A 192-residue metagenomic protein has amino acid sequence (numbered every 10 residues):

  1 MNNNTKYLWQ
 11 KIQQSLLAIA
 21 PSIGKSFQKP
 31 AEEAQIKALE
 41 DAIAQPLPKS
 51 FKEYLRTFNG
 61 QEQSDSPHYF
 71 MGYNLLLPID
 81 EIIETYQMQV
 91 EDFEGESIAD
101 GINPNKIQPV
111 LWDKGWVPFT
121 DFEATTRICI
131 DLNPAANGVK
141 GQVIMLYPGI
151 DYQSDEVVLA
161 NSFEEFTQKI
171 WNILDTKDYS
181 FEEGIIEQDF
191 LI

Functional and structural regions predicted by a protein language model:
M1-E123, L191-I192: A surface-exposed partner-binding patch
Q13, Y152-L159, Y179-I185: Low-complexity, flexible helical/coil segments
Q61, T125, A136, G149 (+1 more regions): Short loop/turn segments at secondary-structure transitions that flank enzyme active sites
E62-D65, T126-I128, Q153-S154: Short catalytic/ligand-binding loop motif for oxyanion handling, primarily in non-cytosolic enzymes, centered on
R127-P148: Low-complexity, glycine/alanine/valine/leucine- and proline-rich hydrophobic stretches
P148-I173: A recognition module on extended beta-rich or small alphabeta surfaces enriched in W/G with H and D/E
F166-I192: Long, compositionally biased interface segments
